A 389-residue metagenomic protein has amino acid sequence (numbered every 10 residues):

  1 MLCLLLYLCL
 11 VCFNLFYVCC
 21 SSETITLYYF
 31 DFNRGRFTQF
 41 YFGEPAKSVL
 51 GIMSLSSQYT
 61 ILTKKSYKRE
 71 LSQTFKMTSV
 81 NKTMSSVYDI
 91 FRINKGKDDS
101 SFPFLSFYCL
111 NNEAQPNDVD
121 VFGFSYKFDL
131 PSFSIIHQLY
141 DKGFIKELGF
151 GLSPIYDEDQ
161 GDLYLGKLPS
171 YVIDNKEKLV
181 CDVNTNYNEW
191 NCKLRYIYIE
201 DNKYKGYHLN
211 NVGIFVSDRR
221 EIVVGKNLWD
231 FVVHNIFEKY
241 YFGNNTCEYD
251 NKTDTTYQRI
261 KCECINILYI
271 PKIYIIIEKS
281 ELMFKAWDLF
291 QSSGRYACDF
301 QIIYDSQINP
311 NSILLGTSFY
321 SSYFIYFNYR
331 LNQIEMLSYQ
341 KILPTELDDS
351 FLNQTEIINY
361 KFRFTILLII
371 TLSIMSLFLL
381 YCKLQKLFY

Functional and structural regions predicted by a protein language model:
M1-L4, K386: Positively charged n-region of N-terminal signal peptides that target proteins for export
C3-S21, I374: Cleavable N-terminal signal peptides of Sec/SRP-targeted secreted and luminal proteins
V18-V183, V212-F215, I222-V223, N227-P271 (+1 more regions): Non-catalytic N-lobe/flap surface of aspartyl protease domains
F32, S106-N112, V224, I265-Y389: Aspartic protease catalytic domain
Q39, I90, L194-Y196, K272 (+2 more regions): Extracellular/lumenal ectodomain signal focusing on beta-strand-rich modules and carbohydrate-recognition contexts
K68-E70, L130, E158-D162, Y171-D174 (+3 more regions): Short, surface-exposed beta-strand/loop "edge" segments at domain boundaries and coil↔beta transitions
L179-G206: Short, conserved active-site entrance elements at the starts or edges of catalytic domains
E200-Y204, L209-V212, K261-E263, S322-F324: Generic recognition of flexible, low-complexity loop/linker segments
